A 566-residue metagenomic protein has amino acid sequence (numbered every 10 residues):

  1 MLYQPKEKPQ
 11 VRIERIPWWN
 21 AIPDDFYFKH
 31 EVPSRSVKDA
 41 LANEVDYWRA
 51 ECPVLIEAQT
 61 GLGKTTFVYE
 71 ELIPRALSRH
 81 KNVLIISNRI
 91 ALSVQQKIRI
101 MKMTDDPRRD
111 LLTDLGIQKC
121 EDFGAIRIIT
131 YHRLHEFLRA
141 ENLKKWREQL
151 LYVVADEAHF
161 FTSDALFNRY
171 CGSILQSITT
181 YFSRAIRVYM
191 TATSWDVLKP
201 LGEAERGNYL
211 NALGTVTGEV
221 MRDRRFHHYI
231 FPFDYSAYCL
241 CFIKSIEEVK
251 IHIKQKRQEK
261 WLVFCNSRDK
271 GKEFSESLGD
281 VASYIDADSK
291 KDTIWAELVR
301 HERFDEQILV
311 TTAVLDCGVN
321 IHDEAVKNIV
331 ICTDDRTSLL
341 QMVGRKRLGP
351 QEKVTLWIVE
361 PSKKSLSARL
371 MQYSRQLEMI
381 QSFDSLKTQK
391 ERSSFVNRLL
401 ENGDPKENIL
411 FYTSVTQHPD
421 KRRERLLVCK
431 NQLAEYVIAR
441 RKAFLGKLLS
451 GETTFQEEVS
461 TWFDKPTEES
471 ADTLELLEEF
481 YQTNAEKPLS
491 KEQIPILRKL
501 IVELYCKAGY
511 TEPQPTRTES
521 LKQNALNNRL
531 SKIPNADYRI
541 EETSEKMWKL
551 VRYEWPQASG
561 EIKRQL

Functional and structural regions predicted by a protein language model:
M1-M190, S194-I308, V314-Q341, R345-L566: N-terminal helicase ATP-binding lobe
